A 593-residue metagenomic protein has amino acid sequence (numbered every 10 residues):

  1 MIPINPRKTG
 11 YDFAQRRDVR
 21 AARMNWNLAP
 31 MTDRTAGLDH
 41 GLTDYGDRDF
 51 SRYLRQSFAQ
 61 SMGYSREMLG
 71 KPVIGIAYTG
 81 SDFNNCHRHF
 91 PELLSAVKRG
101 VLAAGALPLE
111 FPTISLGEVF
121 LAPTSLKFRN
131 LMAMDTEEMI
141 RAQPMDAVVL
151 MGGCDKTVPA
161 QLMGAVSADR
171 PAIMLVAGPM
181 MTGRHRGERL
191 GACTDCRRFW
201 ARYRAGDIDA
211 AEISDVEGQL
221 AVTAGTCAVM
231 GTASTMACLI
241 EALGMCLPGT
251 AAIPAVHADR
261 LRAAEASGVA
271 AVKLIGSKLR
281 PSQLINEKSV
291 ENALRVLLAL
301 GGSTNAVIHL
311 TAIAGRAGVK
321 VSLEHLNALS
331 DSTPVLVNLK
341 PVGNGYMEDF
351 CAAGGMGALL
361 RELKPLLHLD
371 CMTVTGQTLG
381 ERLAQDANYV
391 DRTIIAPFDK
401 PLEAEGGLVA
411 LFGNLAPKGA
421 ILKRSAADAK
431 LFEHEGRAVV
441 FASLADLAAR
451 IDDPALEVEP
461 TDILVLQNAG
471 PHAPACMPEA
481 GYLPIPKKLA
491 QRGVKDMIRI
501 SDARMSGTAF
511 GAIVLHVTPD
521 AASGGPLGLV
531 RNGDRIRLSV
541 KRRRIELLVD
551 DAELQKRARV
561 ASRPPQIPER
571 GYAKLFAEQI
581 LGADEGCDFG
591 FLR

Functional and structural regions predicted by a protein language model:
M1-R7: Extreme N-terminal basic, low-complexity initiation segments that serve as generic localization/processing leaders
Y11-F13: Aromatic (phenylalanine/tyrosine) cluster motif
R16-V19: Periodic, rod-like helical contexts
T32-C86, L93-I114, V119, S125 (+4 more regions): Catalytic or ion-coupling anion/metal-binding cores of large enzyme and transporter domains
F128: Glycine-rich phosphate- or other oxyanion-binding loops that anchor nucleotides, phosphorylated ligands
L131-Q143: Short, well-structured alpha-helical segments in soluble
I140-Q161, A172-A177: A short, small-residue-rich loop immediately preceding and capping a beta-strand
